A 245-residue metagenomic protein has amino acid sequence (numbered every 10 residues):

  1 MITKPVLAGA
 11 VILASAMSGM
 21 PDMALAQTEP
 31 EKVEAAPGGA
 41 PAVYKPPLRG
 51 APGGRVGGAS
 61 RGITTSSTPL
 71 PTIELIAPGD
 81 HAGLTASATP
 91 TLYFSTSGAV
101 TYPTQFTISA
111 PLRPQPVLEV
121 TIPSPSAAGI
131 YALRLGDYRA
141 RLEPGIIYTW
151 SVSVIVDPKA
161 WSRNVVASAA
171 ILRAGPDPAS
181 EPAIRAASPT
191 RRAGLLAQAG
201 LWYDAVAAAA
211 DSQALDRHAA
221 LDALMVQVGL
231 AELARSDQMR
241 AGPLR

Functional and structural regions predicted by a protein language model:
A8-S18: Bacterial N-terminal signal peptides
E29-G54, R61-G62, S67-T72, P78 (+6 more regions): Extended, polar beta-sheet/loop recognition surfaces of beta-rich domains that mediate binding to diverse ligands
G79-G98: Contiguous beta-strand segments within globular domains
L92-F94, I130-P158, S162-A170: Extracytoplasmic/surface-exposed domains of secreted proteins that mediate cell-envelope carbohydrate/peptidoglycan
S97-F106, L112: Solvent-exposed loop/turn segments flanking beta-strands in beta-repeat/beta-sandwich domains
Q115-A127: Solvent-exposed serine/threonine-rich low-complexity stretches and specific carbohydrate-binding patches
A220-R245: Preference for solvent-exposed, low-hydrophobicity sequence contexts
